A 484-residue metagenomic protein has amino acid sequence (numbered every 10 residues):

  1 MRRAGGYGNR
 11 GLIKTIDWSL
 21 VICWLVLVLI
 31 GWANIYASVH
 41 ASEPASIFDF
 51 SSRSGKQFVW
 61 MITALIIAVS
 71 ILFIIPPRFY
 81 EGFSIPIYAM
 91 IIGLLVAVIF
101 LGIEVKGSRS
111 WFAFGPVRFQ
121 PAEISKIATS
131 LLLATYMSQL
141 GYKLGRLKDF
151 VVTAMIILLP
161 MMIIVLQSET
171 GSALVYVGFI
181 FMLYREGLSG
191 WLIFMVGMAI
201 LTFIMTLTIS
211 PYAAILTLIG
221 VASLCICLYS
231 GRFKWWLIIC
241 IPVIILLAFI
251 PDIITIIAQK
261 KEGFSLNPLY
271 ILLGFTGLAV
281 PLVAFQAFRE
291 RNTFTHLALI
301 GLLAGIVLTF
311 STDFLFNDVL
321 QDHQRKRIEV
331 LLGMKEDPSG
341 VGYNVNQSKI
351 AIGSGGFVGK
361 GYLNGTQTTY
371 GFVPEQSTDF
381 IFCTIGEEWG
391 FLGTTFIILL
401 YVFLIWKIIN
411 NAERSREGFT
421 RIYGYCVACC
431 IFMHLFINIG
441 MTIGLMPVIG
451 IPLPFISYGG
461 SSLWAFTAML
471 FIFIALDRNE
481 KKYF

Functional and structural regions predicted by a protein language model:
M1-G8, I238-I250, N438-F484: A juxtamembrane structural motif centered on a specific transmembrane helix
G8-W24, S54: N-terminal membrane topogenic signal
L12-K14, F150, Y370-V373, S415-R416: Helix-boundary and loop/linker segments of multi-pass membrane transporters
C23-L29, A33-N34, E43-S339, C383-M441 (+2 more regions): Hydrophobic alpha-helical transmembrane segments of multi-pass inner membrane proteins, especially in bacterial systems
E169-L174, G359-G365, Q376-T378, I449 (+2 more regions): Transmembrane helix boundary and interhelical junction motifs in multipass membrane proteins
R327-I381, W389-G393: TM-adjacent membrane-interface loops and short helices in multi-pass inner/ER membrane proteins
S354, G418-Y425, R478-K482: Membrane-interacting alpha-helical segments
